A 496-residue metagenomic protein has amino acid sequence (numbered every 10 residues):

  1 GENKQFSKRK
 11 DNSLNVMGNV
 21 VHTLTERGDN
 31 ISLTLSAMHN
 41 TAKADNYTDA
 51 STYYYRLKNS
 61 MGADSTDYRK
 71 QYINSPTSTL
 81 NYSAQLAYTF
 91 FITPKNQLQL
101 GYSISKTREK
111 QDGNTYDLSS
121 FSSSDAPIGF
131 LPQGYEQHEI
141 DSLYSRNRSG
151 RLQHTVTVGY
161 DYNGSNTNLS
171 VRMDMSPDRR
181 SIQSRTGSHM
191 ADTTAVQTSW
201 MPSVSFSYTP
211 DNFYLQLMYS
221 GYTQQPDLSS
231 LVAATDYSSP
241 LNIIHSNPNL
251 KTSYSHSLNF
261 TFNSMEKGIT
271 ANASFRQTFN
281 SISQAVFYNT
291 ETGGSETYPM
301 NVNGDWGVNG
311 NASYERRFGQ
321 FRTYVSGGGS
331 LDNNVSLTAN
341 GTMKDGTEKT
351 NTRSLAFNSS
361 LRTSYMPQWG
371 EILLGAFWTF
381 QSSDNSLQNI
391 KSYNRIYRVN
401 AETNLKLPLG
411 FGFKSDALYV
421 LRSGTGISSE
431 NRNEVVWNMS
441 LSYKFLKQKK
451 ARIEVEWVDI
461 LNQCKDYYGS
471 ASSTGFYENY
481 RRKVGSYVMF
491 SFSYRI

Functional and structural regions predicted by a protein language model:
G1-I496: Primarily recognizes Gram-negative and organellar outer-membrane beta-barrels
